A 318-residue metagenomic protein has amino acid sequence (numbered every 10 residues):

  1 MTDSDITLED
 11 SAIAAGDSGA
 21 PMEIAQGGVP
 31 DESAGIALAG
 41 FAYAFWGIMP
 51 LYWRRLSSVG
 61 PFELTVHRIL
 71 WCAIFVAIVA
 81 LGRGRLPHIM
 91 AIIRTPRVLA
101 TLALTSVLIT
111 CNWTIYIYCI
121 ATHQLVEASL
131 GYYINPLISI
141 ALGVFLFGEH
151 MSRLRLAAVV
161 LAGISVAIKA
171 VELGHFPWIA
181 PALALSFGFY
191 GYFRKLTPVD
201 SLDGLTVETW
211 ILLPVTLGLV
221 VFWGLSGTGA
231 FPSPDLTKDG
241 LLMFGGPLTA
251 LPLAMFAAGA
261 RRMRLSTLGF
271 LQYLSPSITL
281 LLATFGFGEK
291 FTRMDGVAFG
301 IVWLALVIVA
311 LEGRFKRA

Functional and structural regions predicted by a protein language model:
T2-E63, I164-L196, G218, A318: Glycine-/small-residue-enriched transmembrane alpha-helix faces in small-molecule transporters and effluxers
T2-F41, I74-A103, R153, L205 (+3 more regions): Membrane-interface interhelical linkers
D3, L8-D10, M22, F176 (+1 more regions): C-terminal-most transmembrane helix of multi-pass membrane proteins
G40, A44-I48, Y52, A103-T122 (+3 more regions): Hydrophobic alpha-helical transmembrane segments of multi-pass membrane transport proteins, especially secondary
L51-P61, H88-M90, A121-Q124, I164-A167 (+4 more regions): Membrane-interface helix termini and inter-helical loops of multi-pass transporters
L56, L64, R68, C119-I120 (+6 more regions): Hydrophobic/aromatic residues within transmembrane alpha-helices of multi-pass small-molecule transporters
Y118, N135-L154, S277-G296: C-terminal transmembrane-helix exit sites in multi-pass transporters
L130-I134, S201-I211, A250-F285: Helix-helix packing/entry segments at the starts of transmembrane helices
